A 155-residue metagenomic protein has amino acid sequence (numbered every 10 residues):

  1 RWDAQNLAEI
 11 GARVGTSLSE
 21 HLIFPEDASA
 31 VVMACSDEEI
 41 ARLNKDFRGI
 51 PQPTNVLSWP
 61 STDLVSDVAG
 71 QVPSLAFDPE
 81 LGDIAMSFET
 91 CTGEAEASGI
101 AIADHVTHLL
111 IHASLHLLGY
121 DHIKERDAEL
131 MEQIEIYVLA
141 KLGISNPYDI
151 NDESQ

Functional and structural regions predicted by a protein language model:
R1-T107, L118-Q155: An acidic/histidine-cluster motif and surrounding catalytic segment that typifies divalent-metal-assisted enzyme active
L115: Periplasmic solute-binding protein
